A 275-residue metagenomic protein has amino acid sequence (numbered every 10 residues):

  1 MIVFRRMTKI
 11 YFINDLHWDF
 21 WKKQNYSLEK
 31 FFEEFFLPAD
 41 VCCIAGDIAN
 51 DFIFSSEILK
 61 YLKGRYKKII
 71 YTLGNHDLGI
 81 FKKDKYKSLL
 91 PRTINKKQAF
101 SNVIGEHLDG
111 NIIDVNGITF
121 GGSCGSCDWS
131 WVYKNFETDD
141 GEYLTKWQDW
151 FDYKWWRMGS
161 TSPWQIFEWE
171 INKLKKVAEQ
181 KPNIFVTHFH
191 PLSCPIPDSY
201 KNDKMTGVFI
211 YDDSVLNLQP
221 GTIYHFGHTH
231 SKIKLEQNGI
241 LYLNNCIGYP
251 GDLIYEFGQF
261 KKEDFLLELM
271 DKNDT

Functional and structural regions predicted by a protein language model:
M1-Y71, D77-K83, D271-T275: N-terminal active-site segment of His-dependent metallophosphoesterases
F4-Y11, I112-G122, P182, E236-L241: Beta-strand-turn-beta hairpins that frame and shape the catalytic cleft of phosphate-ester-processing enzymes
F12-N14, C42-D47, I70-N75, E106-G110 (+3 more regions): Active-site neighborhood of phospho(di)ester-bond hydrolases with catalytic His/Asp-centered motifs
K22-N25, I48-K63, H76-N102, Y133 (+3 more regions): Metal-dependent catalytic neighborhoods of phosphoester/phosphodiester hydrolases
F32, I58-K63, N102-G117, G121 (+1 more regions): Short amphipathic alpha-helices and their capping/turn segments at secondary-structure boundaries
K63, K68-Y71, P191-M270: Conserved beta-sheet core of the metallophosphoesterase superfamily
K68-D140: A basic- and aromatic-enriched beta-loop-alpha substructure that forms the phosphate/nucleotide- and DNA/RNA-contacting
G121-I184, F189-D203: Active-site-proximal loop/helix segment associated with metal-binding centers of metalloenzymes
